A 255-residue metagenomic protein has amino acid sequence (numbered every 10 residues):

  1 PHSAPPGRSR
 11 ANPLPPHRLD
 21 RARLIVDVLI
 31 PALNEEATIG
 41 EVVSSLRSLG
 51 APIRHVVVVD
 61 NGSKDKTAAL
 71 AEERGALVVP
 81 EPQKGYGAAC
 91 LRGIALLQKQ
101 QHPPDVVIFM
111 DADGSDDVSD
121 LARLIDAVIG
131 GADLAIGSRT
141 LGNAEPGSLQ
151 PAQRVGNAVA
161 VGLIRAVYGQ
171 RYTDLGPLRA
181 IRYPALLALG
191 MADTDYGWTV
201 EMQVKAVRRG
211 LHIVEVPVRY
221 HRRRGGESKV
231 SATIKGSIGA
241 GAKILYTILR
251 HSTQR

Functional and structural regions predicted by a protein language model:
P1-L24, G169, M191-R255: Hydrophobic helical membrane-anchoring modules
I30, I53-G62: Short beta-strand/loop segment that forms part of the nucleotide-sugar
S44-I53: Short, acidic, metal-binding catalytic loop of nucleotide-sugar glycosyltransferases
R54, A68-Q100: Conserved donor nucleotide-binding strand/loop of the catalytic core
D60-A68, G114: A conserved acidic beta->alpha catalytic loop
E81-K84, A88-L96, D117-Y196, R223-K235 (+1 more regions): Acceptor/aglycone-binding surface of glycosyltransferases and processive sugar-polymer synthases
Q101-S115: Short beta-strand-to-loop acidic/aromatic patch adjacent to the donor-nucleotide binding site
H102-P104, A132-D133, L211: Short, high-confidence coil segments that cap the C-terminus of an alpha-helix and link into the following beta-strand
